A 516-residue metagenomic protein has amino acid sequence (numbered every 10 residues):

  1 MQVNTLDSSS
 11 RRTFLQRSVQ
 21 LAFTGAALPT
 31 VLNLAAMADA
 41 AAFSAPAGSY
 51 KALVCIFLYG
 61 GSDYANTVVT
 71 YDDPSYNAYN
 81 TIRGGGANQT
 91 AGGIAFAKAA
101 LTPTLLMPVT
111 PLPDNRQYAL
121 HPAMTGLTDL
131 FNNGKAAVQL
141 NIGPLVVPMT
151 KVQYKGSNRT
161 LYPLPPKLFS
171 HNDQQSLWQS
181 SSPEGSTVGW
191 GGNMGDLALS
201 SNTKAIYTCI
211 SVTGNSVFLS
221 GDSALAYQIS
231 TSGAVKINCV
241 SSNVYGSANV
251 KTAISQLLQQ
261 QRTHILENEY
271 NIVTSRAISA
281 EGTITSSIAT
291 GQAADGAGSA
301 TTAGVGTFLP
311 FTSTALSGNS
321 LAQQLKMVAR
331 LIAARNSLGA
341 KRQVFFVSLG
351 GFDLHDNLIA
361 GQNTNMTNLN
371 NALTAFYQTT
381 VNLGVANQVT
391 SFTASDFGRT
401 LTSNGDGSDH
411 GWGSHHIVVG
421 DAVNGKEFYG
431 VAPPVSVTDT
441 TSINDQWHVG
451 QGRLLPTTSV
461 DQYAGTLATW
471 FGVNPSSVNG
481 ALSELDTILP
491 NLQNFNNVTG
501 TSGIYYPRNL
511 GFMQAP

Functional and structural regions predicted by a protein language model:
Q2-N371, A375-N382, E427-P516: Feature for exported/extracytoplasmic and membrane-associated proteins, marking the mature portion
R342-V344, A386, A394, G411-S414: Active-site lining segments that contact anionic ligands and/or coordinate catalytic metals
S348-G350, F392-A394, V419: Generic beta-strand/beta-sheet core signal
L373, T380-G405: Metal-dependent active-site segment of extracytoplasmic phospho-/sulfohydrolases and closely related
S395-F428: Histidine-centered active-site microenvironments of extracellular/periplasmic hydrolases and transferases
